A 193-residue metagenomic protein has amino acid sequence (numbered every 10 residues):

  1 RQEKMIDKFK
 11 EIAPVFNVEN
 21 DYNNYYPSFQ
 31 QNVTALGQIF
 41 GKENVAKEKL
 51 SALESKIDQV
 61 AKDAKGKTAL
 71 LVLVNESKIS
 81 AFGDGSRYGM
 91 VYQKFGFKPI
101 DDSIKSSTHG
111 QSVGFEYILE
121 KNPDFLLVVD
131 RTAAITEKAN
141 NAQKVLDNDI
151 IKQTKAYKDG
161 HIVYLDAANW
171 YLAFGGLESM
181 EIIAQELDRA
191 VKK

Functional and structural regions predicted by a protein language model:
R1, P14, N122-L126: Proline-aspartate-enriched helix->loop->beta-strand connector
R1, V72-E76, R131: Short, well-ordered beta-to-alpha junction loops that form the rim of enzyme active sites and present histidine/acidic
E3, Q111-S112, N148: Structural motif corresponding to alpha-helix initiation and N-cap regions
K8-E76, W170-K193: Extracytoplasmic substrate-binding proteins
E48-L50, D102-S107, N140-N141: Short, flexible loop segments at the rims of nucleotide/cofactor-binding pockets, characterized by
G83-Q111: Alpha-helical, coiled-coil/dimerization segments enriched in small aliphatic residues
V113-N122: Short helices/loops that flank or line small-molecule/ion binding pockets
D124-K193: Structured C-terminal subdomain patch of bacterial secreted/periplasmic proteins
